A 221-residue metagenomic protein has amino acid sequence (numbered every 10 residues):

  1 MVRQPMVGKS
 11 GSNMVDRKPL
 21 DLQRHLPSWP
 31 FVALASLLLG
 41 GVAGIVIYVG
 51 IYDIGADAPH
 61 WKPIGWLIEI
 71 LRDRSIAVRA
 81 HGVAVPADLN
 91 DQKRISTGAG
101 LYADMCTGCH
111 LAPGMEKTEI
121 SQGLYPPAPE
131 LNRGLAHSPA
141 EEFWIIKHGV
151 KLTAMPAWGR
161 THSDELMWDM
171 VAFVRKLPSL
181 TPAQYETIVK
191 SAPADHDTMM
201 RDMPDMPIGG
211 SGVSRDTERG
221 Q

Functional and structural regions predicted by a protein language model:
M1-M14: N-terminal amphipathic/basic-hydrophobic helices that include classical n-h-c signal peptides and signal-anchor
V15-S96, G100, I120, H137 (+2 more regions): Periplasmic c-type cytochrome electron-transfer domains
V78, P113-E116, F143: Short hydrophobic/aromatic-rich motifs at helix boundaries and adjacent loops
S96-T107, A136-W144, T187: Sequence context surrounding c-type heme c attachment/ligation sites in exported
A99-P126, K151-A157, P178-A183: Periplasmic/extracellular electron-transfer cofactor-ligation site, primarily the c-type cytochrome heme-c attachment
G123-S179, Q221: Extracytoplasmic electron-transfer domains, predominantly the class I c-type cytochrome c fold
A183-P193: Short, flexible loop/turn segments with low-complexity composition
Y185, T217-Q221: Short terminal (N- or C-terminal) low-complexity/amphipathic segments
